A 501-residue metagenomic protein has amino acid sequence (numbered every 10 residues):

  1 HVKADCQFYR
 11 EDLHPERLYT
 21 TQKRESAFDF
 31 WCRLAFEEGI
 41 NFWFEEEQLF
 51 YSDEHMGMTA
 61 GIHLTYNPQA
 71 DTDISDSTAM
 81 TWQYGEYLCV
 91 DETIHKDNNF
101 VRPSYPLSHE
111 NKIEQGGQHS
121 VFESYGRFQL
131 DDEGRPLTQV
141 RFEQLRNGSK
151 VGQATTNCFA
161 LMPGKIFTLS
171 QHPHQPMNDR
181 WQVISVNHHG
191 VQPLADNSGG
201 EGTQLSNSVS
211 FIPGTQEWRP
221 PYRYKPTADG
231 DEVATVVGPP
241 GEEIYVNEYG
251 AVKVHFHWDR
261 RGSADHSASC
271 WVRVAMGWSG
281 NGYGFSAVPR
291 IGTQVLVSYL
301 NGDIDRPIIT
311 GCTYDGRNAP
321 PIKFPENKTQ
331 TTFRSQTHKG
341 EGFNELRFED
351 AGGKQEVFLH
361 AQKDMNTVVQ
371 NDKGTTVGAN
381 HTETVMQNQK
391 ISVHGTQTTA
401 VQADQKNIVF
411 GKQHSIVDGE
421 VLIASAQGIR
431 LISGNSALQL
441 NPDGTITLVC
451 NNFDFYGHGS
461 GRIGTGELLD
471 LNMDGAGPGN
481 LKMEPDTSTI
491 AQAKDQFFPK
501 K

Functional and structural regions predicted by a protein language model:
H1-K3, E11-R17, G434: Structural signature for solvent-exposed beta-strand/loop edge elements and short helix-capping sites, enriched
V2-C6, L18-G214: Extended, domain-scale alpha-helical bundle/helix-rich regions
A4-R10, R135-V140, R260-R273: Active-site-adjacent bridging/hinge elements
T21-F28, C32, E45, C89-E92 (+11 more regions): Conserved structured core elements
W43, T59-G61, E92-D97, P103-L107 (+9 more regions): Short helix/loop capping segments that flank catalytic or ligand/cofactor-binding pockets
F50-S52, D229-T465, L469-L471: Structural signature for extended repeat/solenoid scaffolds and their inter-repeat hinge/linker regions, spanning
G214-D229: Short boundary/loop segments of OB/S1/cold-shock single-stranded nucleic-acid-binding domains
D474-K501: Intrinsically disordered, low-complexity terminal regions
